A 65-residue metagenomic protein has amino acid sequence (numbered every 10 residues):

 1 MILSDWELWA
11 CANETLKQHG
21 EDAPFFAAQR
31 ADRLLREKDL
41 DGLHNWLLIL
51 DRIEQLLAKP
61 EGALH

Functional and structural regions predicted by a protein language model:
M1-R36, D41-H65: C-terminal-biased regions
